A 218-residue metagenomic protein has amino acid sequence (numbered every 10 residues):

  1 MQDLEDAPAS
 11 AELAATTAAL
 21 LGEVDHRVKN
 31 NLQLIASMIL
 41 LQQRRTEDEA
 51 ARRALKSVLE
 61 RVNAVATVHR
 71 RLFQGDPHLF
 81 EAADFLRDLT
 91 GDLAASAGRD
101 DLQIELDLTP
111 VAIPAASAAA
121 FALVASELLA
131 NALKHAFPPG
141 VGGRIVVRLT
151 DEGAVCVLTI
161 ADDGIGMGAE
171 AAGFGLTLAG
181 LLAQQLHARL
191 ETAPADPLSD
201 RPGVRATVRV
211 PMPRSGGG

Functional and structural regions predicted by a protein language model:
A7, A11-L21, D25, F80 (+3 more regions): Conserved short strand/loop->alpha-helix "switch" segment adjacent to the catalytic nucleotide/phosphoryl-transfer site
A9-E12, T16-L20, L32-N63, Q74-H78: Histidine phosphotransfer helical core of two-component systems
V58, T67, R71, H78-A95: Short beta-to-alpha transition helix within the HATPase_c
L102, A154-L158, V204: Short beta-strand element(s) in the Bergerat
G142-A154: Short beta-strand/loop element within the Bergerat-fold HATPase_c
G153-T177: Glycine-rich/acidic phosphate-handling loop/turn and adjacent ATP-lid/helix of nucleotide-binding kinase/ATPase domains
G168-D196: ATP phosphate-binding glycine-rich loop and adjacent ATP-lid/helix-beta elements within ATP-binding kinase/ATPase
R201-R214: Short C-terminal beta-strand
